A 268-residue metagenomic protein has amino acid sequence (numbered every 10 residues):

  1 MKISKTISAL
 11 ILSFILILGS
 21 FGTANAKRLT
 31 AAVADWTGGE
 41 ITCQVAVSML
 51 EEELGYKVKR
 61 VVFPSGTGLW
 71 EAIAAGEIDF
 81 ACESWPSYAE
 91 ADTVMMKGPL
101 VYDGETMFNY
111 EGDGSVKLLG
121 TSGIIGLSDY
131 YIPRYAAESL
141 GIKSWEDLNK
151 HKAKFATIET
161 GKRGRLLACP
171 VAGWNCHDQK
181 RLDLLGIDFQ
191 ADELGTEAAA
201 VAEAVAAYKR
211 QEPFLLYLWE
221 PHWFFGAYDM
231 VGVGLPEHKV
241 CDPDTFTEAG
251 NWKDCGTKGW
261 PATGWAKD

Functional and structural regions predicted by a protein language model:
M1-I11: Bacterial N-terminal signal peptides that target proteins for export
A9-G19: Bacterial N-terminal signal peptides
A26-G38, Y56-V62, R163-L167: Short, well-ordered beta-strand elements
W36-T37, K57-E71, D192-E203: Short helix-initiation/N-cap motifs at beta->coil->alpha
T37-Y56, K180-L182: Short, polar/charged alpha-helical segment
G66-Y131: N-terminal segment of the mature folded domain
S87, K97-K117, R181-L185, A191-D268: Flexible, solvent-exposed loop/hinge segments that line or gate ligand/substrate-binding clefts
T106-L166: A conserved helix-loop-strand patch within extracytoplasmic ligand-binding domains of the periplasmic binding
